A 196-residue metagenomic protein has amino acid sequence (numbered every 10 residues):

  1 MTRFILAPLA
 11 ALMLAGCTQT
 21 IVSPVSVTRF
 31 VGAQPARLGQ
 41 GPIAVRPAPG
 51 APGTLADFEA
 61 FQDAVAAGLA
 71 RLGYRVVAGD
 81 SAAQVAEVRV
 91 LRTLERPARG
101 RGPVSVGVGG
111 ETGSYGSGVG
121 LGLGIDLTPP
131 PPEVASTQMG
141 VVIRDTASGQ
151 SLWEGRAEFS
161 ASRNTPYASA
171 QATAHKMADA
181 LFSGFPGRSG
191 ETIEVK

Functional and structural regions predicted by a protein language model:
M1-C17: Sec-dependent bacterial lipoprotein signal peptides
I5, C17-L72, G190-K196: A structural "domain/chain start" motif
C17-P35, T128-K196: C-terminal/domain-edge helix-coil "capping" segments
G39-G41, L72, A82-A86, A135-G140 (+1 more regions): Envelope-exposed proteins and targeting segments
G50-A51, R92-E95, F159-S160: Solvent-exposed loop/turn segments at secondary-structure junctions within structured extracellular/periplasmic domains
V65-V76, V90, L94, A147 (+2 more regions): Sec/Tat-exported extracytoplasmic proteins
V77-P97, K196: Acidic helix-start/capping segments at beta-turn-to-alpha-helix junctions
R89-S148: Surface-exposed short loop/turn segments
